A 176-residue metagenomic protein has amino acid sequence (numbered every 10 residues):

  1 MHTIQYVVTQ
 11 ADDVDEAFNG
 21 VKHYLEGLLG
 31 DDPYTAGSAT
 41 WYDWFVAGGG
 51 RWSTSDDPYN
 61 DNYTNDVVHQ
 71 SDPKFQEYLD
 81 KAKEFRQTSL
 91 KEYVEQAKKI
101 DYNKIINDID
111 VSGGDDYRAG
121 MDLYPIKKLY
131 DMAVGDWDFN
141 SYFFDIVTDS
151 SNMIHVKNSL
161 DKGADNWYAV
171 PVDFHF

Functional and structural regions predicted by a protein language model:
M1, M132-F176: Acidic, proline/glycine-rich low-complexity IDRs
M1-T35, D165-F176: Short, extreme N-terminal segment that most often corresponds to the first beta-strand
V7-V8, V14, V21, V46 (+7 more regions): Extended aliphatic helical segments
V21, L25, L29, R86-S89 (+2 more regions): Hydrophobic, Leu/Ile/Phe/Ala-enriched alpha-helical segments that form helix-helix packing faces
G30-F143: Low-complexity, serine/threonine/proline-enriched polar segments
